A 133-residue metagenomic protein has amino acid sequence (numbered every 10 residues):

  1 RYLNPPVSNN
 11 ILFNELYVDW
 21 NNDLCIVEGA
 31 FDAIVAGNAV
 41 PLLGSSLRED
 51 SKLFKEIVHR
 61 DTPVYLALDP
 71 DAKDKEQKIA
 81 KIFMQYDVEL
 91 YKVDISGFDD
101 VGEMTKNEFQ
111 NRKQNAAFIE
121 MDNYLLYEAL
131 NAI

Functional and structural regions predicted by a protein language model:
R1-T62: Phosphate-handling DNA/RNA-contact segment within nucleic-acid enzymes
I26, K55-A67, Q77-I133: Replication-associated primase and helicase/ATPase modules
V35, D74-Q77: Extracytoplasmic/secreted cell-surface and envelope-processing proteins
L43-D50, D69-D71, I95-G97: Short, acidic/turn-prone active-site loops that include or flank metal/cofactor- and phosphate-binding residues
